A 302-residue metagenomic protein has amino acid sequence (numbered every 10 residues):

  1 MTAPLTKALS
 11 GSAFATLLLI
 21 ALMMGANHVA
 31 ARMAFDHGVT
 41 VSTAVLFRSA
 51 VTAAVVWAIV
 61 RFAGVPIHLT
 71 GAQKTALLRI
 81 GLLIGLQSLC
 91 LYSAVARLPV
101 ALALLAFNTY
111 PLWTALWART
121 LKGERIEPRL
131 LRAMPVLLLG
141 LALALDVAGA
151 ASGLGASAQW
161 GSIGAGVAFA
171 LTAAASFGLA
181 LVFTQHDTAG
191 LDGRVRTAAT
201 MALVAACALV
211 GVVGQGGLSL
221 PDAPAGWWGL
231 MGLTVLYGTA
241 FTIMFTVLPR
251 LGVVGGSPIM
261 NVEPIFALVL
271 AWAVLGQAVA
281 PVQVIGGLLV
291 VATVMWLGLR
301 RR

Functional and structural regions predicted by a protein language model:
M1-L22, T52-R79, Y92, T120-R132 (+5 more regions): Membrane-interface interhelical linkers
S12, D36-L86, W113-T114, V136 (+3 more regions): Transmembrane alpha-helices of multi-pass small-molecule transport proteins
L19, F47, R79, A106 (+4 more regions): Hydrophobic core positions of alpha-helical segments in small-molecule transporters and transporter systems
A21-G25, T52, I80-S88, Y110 (+9 more regions): Transmembrane alpha-helical core positions of polytopic small-molecule transporters
T43-A54, I84, S88-R125, L130 (+2 more regions): Specific alpha-helical transmembrane segments that line the substrate/conduction pathway and gating interfaces
F47, A103-T109, F183-A206, Y237-A273: Helix-helix packing/entry segments at the starts of transmembrane helices
V56, W117, I126-A151, A208 (+3 more regions): Hydrophobic transmembrane alpha-helices of multi-pass small-molecule transport proteins
L86-A94, A142-S152, V204-S219, I265-Q283: Hydrophobic alpha-helical transmembrane segments in multi-pass integral membrane proteins
